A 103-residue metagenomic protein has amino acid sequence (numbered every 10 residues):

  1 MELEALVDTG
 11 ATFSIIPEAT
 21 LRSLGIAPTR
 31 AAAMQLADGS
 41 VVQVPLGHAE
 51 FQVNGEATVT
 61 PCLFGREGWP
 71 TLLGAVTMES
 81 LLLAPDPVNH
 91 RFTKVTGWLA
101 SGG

Functional and structural regions predicted by a protein language model:
M1-G103: Pepsin/retropepsin-fold aspartyl endopeptidases
